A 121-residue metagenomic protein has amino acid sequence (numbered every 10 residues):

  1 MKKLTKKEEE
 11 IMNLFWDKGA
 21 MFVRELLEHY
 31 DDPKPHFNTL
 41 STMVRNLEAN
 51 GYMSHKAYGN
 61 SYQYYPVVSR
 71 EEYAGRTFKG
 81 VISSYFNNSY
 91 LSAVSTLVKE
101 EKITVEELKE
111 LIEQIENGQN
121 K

Functional and structural regions predicted by a protein language model:
K2-K7, A20, N87: Short helix-coil-helix linker/hinge
L4-K7, Y58-T77: Short, cationic-aromatic polyanion-contact patches
E9-L14, S92: Pre-recognition alpha-helix immediately N-terminal to the DNA-recognition helix within helix-turn-helix or winged-helix
N13-G19, V98: Short, locally clustered residues in the helix-turn-helix/winged-helix DNA-binding domain
M21-H29: Short acidic, hydrophobic short linear motifs in intrinsically disordered regions
S41-R45: Short, hydrophobic-biased segments on the C-terminal half of alpha helices that form "recognition helices"
E48-K56: A short, conserved structural fragment
R76-Q119: Amphipathic alpha-helical dimerization/coiled-coil segments that flank or bridge DNA-binding/regulatory modules
